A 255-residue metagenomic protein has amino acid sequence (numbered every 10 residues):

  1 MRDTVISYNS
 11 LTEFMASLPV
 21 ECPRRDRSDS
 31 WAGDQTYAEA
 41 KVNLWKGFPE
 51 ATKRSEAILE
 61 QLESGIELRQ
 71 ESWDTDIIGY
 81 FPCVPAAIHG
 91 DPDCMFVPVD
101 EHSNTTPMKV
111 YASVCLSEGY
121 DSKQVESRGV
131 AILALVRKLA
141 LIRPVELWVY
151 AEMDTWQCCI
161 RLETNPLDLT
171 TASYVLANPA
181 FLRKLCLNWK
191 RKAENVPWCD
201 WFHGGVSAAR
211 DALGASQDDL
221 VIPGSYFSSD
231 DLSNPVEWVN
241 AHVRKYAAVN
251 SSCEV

Functional and structural regions predicted by a protein language model:
M1-K109, C115-V255: Acidic, low-complexity intrinsically disordered regions
